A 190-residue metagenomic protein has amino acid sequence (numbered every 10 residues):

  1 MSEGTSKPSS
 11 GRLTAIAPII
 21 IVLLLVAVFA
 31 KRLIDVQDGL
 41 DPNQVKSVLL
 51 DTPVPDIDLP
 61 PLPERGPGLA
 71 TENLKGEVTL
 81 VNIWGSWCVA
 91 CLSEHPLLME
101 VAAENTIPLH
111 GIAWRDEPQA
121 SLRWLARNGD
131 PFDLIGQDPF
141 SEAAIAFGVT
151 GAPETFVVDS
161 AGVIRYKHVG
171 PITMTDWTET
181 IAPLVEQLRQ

Functional and structural regions predicted by a protein language model:
M1-P60, Q190: N-terminal targeting signals for export/organelle localization
Q37-L40, P60-G66, I135-D138: Short gly/ser/thr-rich secondary-structure transition/capping motifs
D51, D56, T106-I107, P131-F132: A generic structural signal for alpha->beta connector loops
I57-L80: A short beta-strand-turn-helix
L80-V81, L109, T155: Hydrophobic beta-strand anchors of alpha/beta hydrolase catalytic cores
N82-C88, W114: Aromatic-flanked redox-active Cys/Sec active sites in thiol-based oxidoreductases, especially the WC-centered
L92-G129, D138-I145: Structural microenvironment flanking redox-active thiols in thiol-disulfide oxidoreductases
A126-P131, D138-R189: Thiol/disulfide oxidoreductase modules built on the thioredoxin-like
